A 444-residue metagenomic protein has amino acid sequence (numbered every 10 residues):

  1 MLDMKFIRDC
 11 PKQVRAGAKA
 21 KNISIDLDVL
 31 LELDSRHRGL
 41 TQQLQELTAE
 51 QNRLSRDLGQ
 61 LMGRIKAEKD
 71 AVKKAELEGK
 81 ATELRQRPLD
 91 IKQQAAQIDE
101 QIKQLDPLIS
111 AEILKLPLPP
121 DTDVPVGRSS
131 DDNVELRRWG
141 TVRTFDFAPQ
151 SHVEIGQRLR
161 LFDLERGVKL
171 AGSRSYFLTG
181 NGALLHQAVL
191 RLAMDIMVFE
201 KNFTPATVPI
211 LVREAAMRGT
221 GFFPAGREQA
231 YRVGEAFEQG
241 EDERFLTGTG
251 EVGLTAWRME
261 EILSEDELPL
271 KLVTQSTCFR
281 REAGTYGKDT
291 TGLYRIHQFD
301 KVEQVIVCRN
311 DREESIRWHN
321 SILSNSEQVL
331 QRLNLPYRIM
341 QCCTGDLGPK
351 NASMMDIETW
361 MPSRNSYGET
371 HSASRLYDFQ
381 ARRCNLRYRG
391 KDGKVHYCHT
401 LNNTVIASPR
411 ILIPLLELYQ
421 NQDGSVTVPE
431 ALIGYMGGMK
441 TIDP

Functional and structural regions predicted by a protein language model:
M1-R143, L161: N-terminal alpha-helical targeting/anchoring segments
R137-P444: TRNA-recognition modules of translation machinery and tRNA-sensing kinases, especially anticodon-binding
